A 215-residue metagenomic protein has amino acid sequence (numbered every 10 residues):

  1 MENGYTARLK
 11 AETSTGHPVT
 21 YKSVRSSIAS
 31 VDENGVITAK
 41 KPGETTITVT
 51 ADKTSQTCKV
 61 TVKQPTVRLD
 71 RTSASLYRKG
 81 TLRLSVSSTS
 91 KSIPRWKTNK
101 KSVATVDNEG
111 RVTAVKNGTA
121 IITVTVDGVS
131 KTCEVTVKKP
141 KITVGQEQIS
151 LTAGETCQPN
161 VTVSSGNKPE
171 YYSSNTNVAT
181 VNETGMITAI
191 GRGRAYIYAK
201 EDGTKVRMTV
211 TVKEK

Functional and structural regions predicted by a protein language model:
M1-K215: Extracytoplasmic soluble-region selector
